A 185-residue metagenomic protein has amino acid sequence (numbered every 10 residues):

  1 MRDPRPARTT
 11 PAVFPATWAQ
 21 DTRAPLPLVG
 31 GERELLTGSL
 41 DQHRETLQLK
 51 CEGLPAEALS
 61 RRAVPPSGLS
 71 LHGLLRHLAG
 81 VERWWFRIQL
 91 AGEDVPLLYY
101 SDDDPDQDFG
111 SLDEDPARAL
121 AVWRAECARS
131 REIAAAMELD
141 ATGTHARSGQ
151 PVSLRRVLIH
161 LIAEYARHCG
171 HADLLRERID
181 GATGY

Functional and structural regions predicted by a protein language model:
R2-P25, R33-D106, H145-Y185: Short, contiguous alpha-helical
D106-H145, R155-L161: Acidic/histidine-rich alpha-helical segments that form the ligand environment of transition-metal centers
